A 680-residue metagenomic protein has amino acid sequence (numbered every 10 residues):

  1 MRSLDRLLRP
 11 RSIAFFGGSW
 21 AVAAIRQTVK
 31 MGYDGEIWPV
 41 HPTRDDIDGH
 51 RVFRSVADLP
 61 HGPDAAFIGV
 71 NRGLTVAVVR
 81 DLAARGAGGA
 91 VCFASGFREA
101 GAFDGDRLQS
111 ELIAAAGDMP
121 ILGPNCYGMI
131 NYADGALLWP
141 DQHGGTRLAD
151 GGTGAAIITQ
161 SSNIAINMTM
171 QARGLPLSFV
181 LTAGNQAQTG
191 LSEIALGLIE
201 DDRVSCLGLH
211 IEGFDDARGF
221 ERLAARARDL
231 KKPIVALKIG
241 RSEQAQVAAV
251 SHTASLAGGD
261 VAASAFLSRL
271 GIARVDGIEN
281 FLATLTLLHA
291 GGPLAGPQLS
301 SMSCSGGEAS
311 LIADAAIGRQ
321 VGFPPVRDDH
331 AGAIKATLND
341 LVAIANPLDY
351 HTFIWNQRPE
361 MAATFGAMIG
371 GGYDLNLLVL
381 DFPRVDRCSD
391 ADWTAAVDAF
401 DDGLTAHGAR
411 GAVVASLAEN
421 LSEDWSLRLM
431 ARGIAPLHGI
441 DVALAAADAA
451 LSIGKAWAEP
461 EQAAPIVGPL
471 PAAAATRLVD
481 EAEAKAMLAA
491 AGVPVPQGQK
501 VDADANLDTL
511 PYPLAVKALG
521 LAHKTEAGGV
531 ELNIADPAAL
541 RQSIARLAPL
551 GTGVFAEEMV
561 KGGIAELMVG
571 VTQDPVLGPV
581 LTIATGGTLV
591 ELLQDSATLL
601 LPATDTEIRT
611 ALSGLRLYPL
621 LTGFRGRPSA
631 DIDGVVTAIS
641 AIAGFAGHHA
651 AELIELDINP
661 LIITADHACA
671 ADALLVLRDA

Functional and structural regions predicted by a protein language model:
M1-A680: Catalytic-core regions of core metabolic enzymes, especially those transforming organic acids/acyl-group intermediates
